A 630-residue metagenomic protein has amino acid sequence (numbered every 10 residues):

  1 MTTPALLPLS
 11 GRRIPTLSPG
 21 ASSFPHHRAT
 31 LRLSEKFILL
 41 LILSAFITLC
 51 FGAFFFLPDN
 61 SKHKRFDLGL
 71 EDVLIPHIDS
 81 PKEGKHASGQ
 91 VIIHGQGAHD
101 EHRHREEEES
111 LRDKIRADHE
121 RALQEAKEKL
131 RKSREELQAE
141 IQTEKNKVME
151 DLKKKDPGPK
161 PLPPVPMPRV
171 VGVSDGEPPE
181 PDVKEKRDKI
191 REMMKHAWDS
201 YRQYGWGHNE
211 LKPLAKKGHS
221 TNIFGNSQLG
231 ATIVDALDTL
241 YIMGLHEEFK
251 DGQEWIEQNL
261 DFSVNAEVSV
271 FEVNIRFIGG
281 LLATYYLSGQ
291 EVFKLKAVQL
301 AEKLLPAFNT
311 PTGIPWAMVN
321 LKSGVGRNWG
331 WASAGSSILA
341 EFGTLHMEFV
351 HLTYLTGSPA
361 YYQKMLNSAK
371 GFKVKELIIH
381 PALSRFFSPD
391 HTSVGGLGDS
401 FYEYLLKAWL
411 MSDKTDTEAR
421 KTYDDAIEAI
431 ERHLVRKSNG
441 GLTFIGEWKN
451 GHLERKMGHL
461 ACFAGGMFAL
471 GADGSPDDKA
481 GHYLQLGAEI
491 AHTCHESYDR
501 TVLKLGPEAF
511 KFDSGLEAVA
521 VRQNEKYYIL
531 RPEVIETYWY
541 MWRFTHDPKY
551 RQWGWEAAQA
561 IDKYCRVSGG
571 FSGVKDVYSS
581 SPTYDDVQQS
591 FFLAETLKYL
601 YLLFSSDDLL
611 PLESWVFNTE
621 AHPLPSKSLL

Functional and structural regions predicted by a protein language model:
M1-S34, H63-R112, H119: Short, low-complexity, Lys/Arg-enriched N-terminal segments of secretory-pathway carbohydrate enzymes
T3, F46-C50, S80, A87 (+11 more regions): Low-complexity, Ser/Thr/Pro/Gly-enriched N-terminal "stalk/linker" regions
P4-L7, R12-I14, F66-G69, P163-R169 (+11 more regions): Terminal, non-catalytic domain-edge segments
C50-R65, F604-L609: Transmembrane-helix exit/juxtamembrane "anchor" motif
K189, F224-Q228, K456, R500-E533 (+3 more regions): CBM-like carbohydrate-recognition segments
R191-R202, L237, H246-L260, I275-I278 (+11 more regions): Hydrophobic core segments within long, regular secondary-structure runs in both alpha- and beta-rich folds
N226-Y241, S269-Y285, G335-T353, V394-W409 (+3 more regions): Well-ordered alpha-helical segments within folded domains of soluble proteins
E376-D513: C-terminal transactivation domains of fungal Zn(2)-Cys(6)
